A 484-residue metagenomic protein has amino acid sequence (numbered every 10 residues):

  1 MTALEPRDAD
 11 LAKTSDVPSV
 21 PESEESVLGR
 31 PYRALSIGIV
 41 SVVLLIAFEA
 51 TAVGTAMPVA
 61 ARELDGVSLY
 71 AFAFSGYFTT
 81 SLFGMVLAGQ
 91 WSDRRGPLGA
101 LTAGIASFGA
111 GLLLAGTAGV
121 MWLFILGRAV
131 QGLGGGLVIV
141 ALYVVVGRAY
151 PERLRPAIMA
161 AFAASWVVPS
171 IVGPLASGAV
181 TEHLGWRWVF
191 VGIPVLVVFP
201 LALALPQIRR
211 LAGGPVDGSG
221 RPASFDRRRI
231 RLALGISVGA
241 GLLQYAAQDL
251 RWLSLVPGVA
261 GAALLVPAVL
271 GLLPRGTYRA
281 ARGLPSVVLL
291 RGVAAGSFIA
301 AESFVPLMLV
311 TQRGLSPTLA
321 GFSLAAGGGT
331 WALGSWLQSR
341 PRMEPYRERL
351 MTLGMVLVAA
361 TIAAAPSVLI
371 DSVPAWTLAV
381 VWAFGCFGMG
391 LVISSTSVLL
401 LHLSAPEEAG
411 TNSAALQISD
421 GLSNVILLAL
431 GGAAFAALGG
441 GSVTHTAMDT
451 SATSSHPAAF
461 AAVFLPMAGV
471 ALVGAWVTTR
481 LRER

Functional and structural regions predicted by a protein language model:
M1-F48: Cytosolic juxtamembrane N-terminal segment immediately preceding the first transmembrane helix of multi-pass
Y32-T55, F74-G76, G84-L87, L98 (+2 more regions): 12-transmembrane solute porter fold
A56-L82: Extracellular/periplasmic helix-loop-helix junction of adjacent transmembrane segments in MFS-like secondary
V59, G89-Q90, R94, A179 (+1 more regions): Membrane-interface helix termini in secondary transporters
G66, V146-P156, G314, L400-A409: Paired intracellular helix-loop junctions of major facilitator superfamily
S92-A223: Helix-loop-helix hairpins in multi-pass membrane proteins, especially solute transporters
A179-P194, Q244-S254, A433-G469: A membrane-interface helix-boundary motif in multi-pass transporters
E182-S297: Hydrophobic transmembrane-helix bundles of small-molecule transporters
